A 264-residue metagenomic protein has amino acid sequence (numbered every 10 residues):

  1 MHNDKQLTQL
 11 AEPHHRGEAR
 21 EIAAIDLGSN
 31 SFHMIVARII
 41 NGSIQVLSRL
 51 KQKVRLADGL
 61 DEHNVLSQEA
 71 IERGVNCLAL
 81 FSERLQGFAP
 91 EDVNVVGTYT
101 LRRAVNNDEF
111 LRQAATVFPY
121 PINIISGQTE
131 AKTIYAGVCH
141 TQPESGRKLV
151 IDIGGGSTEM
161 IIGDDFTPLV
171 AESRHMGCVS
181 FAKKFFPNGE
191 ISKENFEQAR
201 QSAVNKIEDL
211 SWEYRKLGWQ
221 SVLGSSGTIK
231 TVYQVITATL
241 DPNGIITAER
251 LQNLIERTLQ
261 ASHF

Functional and structural regions predicted by a protein language model:
M1-E21: Non-catalytic pre-domain segments flanking phosphatase-related domains
R16-I44: N-terminal basic/disordered segments at the start of proteins
A19-I22, V36-I39, R55, G59-F88 (+2 more regions): Helical "lid/coupling" subdomains associated with nucleotide-phosphate turnover
S29-S31, T98, V138, G154-M160 (+1 more regions): Ser/Thr-glycine-rich phosphate-binding loops at phosphate-binding pockets of nucleotides, nucleotide cofactors
N30, E91, Q220: Short acidic/polar active-site loop segments enriched in Thr and Asp
S43-R55: N-terminal glycine-rich anion-binding loops that anchor highly charged ligand groups
D92-G97: Short beta-strand segments at enzyme active-site cores
L149-I151: A short, small-residue-rich loop immediately preceding and capping a beta-strand
